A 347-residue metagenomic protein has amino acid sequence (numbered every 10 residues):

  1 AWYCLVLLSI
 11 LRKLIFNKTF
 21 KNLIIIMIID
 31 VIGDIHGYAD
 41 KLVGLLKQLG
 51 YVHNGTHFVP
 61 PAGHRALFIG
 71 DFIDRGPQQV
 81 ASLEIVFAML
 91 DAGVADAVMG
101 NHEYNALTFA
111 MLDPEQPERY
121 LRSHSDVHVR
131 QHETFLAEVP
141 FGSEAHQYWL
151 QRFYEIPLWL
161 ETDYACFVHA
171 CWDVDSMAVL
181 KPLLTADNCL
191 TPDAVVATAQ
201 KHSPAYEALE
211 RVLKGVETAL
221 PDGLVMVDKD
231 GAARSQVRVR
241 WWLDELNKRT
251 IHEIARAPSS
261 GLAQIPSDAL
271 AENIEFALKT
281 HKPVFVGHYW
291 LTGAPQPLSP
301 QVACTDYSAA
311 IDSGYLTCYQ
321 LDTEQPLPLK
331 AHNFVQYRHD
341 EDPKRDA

Functional and structural regions predicted by a protein language model:
N22, I26-I85: N-terminal active-site segment of His-dependent metallophosphoesterases
I29-H36, A165-C171, A303-D306: Active-site-proximal beta-strand elements of phosphoester/diester hydrolases
D34, D71, G100-N101, H169 (+2 more regions): Divalent metal-coordination and catalytic microenvironments
Y38-A39, D74-G76, E103-L107, V174-D175 (+2 more regions): Active-site environment of divalent metal-dependent phosphoester hydrolases
G63, G76-L83, A88-T218: Active-site neighborhood of divalent metal-dependent phosphoester bond hydrolases
H202-G293: Alpha/beta-hydrolase fold catalytic core
G261-A347: Long, positively charged, glycine-interspersed low-complexity recognition regions
